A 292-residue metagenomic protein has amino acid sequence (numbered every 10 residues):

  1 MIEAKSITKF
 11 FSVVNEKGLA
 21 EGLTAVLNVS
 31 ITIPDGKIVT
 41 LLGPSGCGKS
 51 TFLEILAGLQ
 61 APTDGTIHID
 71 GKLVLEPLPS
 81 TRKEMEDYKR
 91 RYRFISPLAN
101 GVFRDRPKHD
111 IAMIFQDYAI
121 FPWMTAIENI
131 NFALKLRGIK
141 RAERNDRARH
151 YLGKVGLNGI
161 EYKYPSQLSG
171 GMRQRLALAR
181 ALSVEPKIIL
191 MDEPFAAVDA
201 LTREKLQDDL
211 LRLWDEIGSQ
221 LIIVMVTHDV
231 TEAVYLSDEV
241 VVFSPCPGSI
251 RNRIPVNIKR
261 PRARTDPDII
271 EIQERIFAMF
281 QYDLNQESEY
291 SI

Functional and structural regions predicted by a protein language model:
A20, V74-D117, L136, R141-N145 (+1 more regions): ABC ATPase NBD coupling module
L42-P44: The feature captures the beta-strand-to-loop junction immediately N-terminal to the Walker
A57: Helix-to-loop junction immediately C-terminal to a conserved catalytic motif
L73-L75, N131, K135, K140-G159 (+1 more regions): Conserved ABC ATPase "signature" region
M124-N131: Short coil-to-helix segment of the ABC ATPase nucleotide-binding domain corresponding to the Q-loop/switch region
Y164-L168, M172: Conserved ABC ATPase signature
S183-K187: A short, proline-enriched helix->beta-strand linker immediately N-terminal to the Walker B motif in ABC-type P-loop
